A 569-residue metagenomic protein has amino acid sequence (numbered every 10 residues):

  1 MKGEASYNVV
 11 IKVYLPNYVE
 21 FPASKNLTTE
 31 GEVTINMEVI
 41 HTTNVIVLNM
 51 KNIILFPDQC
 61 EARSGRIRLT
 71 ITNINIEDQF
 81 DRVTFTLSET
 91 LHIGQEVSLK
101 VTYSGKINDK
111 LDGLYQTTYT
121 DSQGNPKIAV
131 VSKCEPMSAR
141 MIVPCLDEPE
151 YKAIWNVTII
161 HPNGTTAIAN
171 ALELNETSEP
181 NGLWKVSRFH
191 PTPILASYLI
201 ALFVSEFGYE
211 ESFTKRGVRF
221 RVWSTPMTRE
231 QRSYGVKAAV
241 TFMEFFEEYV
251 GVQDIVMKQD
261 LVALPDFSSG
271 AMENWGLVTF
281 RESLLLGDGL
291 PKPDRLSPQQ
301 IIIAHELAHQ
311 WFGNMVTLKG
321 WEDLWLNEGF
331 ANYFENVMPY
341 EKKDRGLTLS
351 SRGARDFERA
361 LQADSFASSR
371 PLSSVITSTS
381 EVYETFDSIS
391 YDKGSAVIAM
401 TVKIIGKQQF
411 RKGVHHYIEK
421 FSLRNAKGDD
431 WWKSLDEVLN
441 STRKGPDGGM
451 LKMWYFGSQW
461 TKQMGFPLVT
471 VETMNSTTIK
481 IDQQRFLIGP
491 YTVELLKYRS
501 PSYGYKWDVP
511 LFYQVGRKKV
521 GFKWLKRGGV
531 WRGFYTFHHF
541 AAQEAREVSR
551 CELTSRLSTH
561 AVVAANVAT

Functional and structural regions predicted by a protein language model:
M1-T34, G65, Q123-A129: N-terminal, polar/Ser/Thr-rich
K12, N36, V83, K100-E210: Extended, low-hydrophobicity, Ser/Thr/Pro/Gly-biased non-transmembrane segments
T28, V39-V45: Extended extracellular/luminal ectodomain segments enriched in beta-structured repeat modules
T43-N73, G504-D508, F512-Q514: Solvent-exposed beta-hairpin/edge-strand motifs
I54-D121, R532, T536-E544: A surface-exposed beta-strand-loop module
I67-I93, V131-R140, T225, E282-I302: Aromatic/His-enriched, Gly/Pro-containing loop or helix-boundary segments that lie immediately adjacent to catalytic
A129-V131, F189, R219-T492: Hydrophobic alpha-helical and helix-loop surface patches within well-folded domains that function as non-catalytic
T241, E247, M464-A564: Long, His/Glu/Asp-enriched segments that create or flank divalent metal/ion-associated functional microenvironments
